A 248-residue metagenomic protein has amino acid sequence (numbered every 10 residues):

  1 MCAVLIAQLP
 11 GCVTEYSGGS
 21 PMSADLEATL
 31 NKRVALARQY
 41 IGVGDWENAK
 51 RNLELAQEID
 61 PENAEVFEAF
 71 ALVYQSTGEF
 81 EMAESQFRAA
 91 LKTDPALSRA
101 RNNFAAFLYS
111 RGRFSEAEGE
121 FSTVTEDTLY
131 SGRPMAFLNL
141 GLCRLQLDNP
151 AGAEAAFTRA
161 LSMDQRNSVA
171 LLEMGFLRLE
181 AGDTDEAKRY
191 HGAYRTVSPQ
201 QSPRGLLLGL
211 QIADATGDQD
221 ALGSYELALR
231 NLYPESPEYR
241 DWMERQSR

Functional and structural regions predicted by a protein language model:
I6-T29: Bacterial Sec signal peptide processing site at the extreme N-terminus
Y16-A24, A193-R248: Terminal, low-structured helical/coil segments at or just beyond the last alpha-helical repeat
D25, I59, K92-D94, D127-L129 (+3 more regions): Structural marker of alpha-solenoid helical repeat scaffolds
A35, A69-L72, N103, F137-N139 (+3 more regions): Canonical tetratricopeptide repeat
G42, S76-T77, S110-R111, D127 (+4 more regions): Register position in tetratricopeptide repeats
V66, A100, P134-A136, A170 (+2 more regions): TPR alpha-solenoid repeat register
